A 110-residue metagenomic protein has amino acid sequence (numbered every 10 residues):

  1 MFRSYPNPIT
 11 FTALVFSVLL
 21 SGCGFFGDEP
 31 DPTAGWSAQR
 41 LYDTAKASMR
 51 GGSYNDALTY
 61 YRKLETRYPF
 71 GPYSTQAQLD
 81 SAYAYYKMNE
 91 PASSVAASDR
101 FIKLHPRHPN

Functional and structural regions predicted by a protein language model:
L19-G22: C-terminal motif of bacterial Sec signal peptides marking the signal peptidase cleavage site
G24-D28: Bacterial signal peptide processing site
P32-T33, R67-S74, I102-N110: Short solvent-exposed coil/turn linkers within tandem alpha-helical repeat scaffolds
